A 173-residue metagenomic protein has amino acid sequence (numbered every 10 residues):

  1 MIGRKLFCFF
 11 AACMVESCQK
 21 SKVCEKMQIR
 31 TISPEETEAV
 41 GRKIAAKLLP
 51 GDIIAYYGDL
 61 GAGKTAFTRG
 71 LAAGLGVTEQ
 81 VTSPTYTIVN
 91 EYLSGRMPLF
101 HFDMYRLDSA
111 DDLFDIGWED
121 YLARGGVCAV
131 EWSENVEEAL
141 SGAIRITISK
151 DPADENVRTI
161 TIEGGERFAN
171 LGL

Functional and structural regions predicted by a protein language model:
K26-V40: N-terminal pre-Walker A segment at the start of P-loop NTPase domains
M27, A73, D111-L113, E119-L173: Short phosphate-coordinating micro-motif centered on Lys-Gly-acidic
I54-Y56: Hydrophobic anchor at the beta1->P-loop junction of P-loop NTPases
G61: Walker A (P-loop) phosphate-binding loop of P-loop NTPases
K64: Conserved lysine of the Walker
V77-Y92: Short beta-strand-centered segment that lines the nucleotide-binding/catalytic pocket of NTP-utilizing
